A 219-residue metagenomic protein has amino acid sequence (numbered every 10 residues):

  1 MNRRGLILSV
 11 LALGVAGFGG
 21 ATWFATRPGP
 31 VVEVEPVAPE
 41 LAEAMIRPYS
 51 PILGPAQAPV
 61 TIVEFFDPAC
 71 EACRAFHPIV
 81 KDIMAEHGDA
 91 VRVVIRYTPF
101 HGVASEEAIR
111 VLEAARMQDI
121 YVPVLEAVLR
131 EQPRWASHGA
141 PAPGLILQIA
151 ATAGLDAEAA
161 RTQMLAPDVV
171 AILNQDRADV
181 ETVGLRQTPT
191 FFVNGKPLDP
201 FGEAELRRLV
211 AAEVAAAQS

Functional and structural regions predicted by a protein language model:
N2-H101, L173-R177, E181, A212-S219: Extracytoplasmic thiol/disulfide redox context detector
N2-T22, Q148-S219: C-terminal cap of thioredoxin/glutaredoxin-like
R47-P48, R130, V193: Residue-level signal for pocket-adjacent positions within structured domains
P55, P59, V63, A69-C73 (+8 more regions): Solvent-exposed, acidic/flexible segments
P68-E71, T98-V103, R130-R134, R186 (+1 more regions): Solvent-exposed loop/turn segments at secondary-structure junctions within structured extracellular/periplasmic domains
A69, M84-H87, E113-D119, V128 (+5 more regions): Sec/Tat-exported extracytoplasmic proteins
A75, I79-D82, E106-R110, I120-P123 (+7 more regions): Extracytoplasmic/secreted proteins, especially bacterial periplasmic and envelope-associated proteins
E86-A150: Structural microenvironment flanking redox-active thiols in thiol-disulfide oxidoreductases
